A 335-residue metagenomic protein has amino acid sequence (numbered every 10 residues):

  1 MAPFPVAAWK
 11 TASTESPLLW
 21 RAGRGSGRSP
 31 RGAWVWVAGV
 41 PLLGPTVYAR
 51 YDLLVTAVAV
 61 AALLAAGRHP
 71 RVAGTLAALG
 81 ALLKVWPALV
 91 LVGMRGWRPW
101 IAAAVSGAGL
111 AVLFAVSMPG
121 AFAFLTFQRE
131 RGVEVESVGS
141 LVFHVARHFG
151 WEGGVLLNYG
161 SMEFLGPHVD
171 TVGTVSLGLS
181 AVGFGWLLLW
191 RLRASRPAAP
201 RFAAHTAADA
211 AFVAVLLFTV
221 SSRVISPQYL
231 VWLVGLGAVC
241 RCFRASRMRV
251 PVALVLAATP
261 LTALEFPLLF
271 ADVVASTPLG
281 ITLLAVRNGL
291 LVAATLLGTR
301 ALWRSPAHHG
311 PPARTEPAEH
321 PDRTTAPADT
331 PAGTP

Functional and structural regions predicted by a protein language model:
M1-F127, T174-P335: Multi-pass membrane glycosyltransferase architecture that uses lipid-linked
V116, A146-L157, A271: Membrane-helix interface motif
V133-G139: Extracytoplasmic catalytic/substrate-binding loops of multi-pass membrane glycan-assembly enzymes
V145-F149, L236-V239: Generic structural signal for hydrophobic core residues of well-folded globular domains
W151-D170: Juxtamembrane membrane-water interface segments that cap and precede transmembrane helices
